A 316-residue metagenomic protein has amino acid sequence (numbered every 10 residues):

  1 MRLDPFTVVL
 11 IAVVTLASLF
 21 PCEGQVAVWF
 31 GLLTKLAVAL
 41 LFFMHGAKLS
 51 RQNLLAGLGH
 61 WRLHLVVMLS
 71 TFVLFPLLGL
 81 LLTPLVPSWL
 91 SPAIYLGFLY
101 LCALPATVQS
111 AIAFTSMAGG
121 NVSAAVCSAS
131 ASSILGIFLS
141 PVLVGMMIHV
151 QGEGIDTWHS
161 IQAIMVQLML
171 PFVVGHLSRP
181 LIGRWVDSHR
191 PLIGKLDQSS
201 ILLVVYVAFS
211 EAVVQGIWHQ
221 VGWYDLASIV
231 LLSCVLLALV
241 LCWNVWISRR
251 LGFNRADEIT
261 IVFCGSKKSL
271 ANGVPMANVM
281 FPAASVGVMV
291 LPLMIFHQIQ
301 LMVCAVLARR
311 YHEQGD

Functional and structural regions predicted by a protein language model:
M1-V86, G145, H149-R255, G315-D316: Structural signature of multi-pass alpha-helical membrane transport proteins
V8, S70-L78, A103-V108, A124-G145 (+3 more regions): Membrane-embedded alpha-helical segments of transport systems, primarily multispan ion/solute transporters
Q25, G216-W223, M276-M294: Extracellular/periplasmic helix-loop-helix junctions in multi-pass membrane proteins
K48-L49, N272-V279: Transmembrane alpha-helical segments of integral membrane proteins
A56, Q109-N121, H219, W246-R249 (+2 more regions): Helix-loop junctions at the membrane interface of multi-pass solute transporters
W61-M68, W89-A103, G120-S130, P191 (+3 more regions): The feature identifies polytopic integral membrane transport proteins across all domains of life
T83-L139, V144, I148-S160: Membrane-interface helix-loop-helix junctions at boundaries between adjacent transmembrane segments
V240-S248, M276, V290-D316: Membrane-helix cytosolic exit motif
